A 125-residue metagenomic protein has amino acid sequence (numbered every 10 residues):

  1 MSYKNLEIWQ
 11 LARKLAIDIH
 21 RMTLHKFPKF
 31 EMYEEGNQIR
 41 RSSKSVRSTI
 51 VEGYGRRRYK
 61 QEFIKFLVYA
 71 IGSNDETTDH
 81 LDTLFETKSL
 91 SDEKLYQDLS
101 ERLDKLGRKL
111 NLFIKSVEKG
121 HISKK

Functional and structural regions predicted by a protein language model:
M1-K125: Amphipathic alpha-helical assembly/interaction segments
